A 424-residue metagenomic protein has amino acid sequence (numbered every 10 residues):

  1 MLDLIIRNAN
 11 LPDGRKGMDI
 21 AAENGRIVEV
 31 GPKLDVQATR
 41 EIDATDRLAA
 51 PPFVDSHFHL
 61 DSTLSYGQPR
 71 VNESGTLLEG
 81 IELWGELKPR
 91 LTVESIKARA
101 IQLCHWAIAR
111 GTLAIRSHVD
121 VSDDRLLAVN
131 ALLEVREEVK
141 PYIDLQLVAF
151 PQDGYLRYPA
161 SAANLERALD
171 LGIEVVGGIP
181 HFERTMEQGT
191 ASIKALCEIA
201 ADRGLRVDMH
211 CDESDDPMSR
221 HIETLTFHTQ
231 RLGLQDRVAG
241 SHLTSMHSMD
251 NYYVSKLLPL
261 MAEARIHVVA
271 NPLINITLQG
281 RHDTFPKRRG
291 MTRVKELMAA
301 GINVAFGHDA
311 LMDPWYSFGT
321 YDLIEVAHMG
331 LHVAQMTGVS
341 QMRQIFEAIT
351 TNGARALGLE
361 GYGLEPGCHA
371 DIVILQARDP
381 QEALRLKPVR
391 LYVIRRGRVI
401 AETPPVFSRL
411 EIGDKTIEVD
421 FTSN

Functional and structural regions predicted by a protein language model:
M1-M18, E23-V28, P32-V36, R343-N424: Active-site microenvironment of metallo-dependent hydrolases
L2-R7, D35-G75, E79, I101: Replace "His-x-His-based motif
A9, G25, D46, H57 (+11 more regions): Divalent metal-coordination and catalytic microenvironments
P51-T63, V119, R206-D215: Histidine-centered catalytic micro-motifs
L64-I96, G172-V175, H221-A239, A262-H267 (+2 more regions): Active-site gating loops and adjacent loop-to-helix segments of metal-dependent hydrolytic enzymes
Y66-H118, L126-E138, A163-D170: Alpha-helical scaffold segments that flank or form the walls of functional sites
L127-E138, Y158-H267, D283-F306, Y362: Histidine/acidic residue-rich metal-binding segments in metalloenzymes
R206, F227-V238, I274-L278, R288-L375: His/Asp/Glu-enriched, well-ordered alpha-helical/loop segment that forms or immediately abuts the divalent-metal
